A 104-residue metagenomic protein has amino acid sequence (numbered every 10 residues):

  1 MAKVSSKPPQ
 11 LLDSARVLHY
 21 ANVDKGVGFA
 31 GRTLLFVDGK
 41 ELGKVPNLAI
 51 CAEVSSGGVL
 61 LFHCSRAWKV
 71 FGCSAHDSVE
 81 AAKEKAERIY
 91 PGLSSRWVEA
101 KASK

Functional and structural regions predicted by a protein language model:
M1-L42: Negatively charged, low-complexity tracts enriched in Asp/Glu with abundant Ser/Thr
A2-S6, F71-D77: Short, exposed beta-strand "edge-strand" segments with a Pro/Gly-rich flavor and a Y/T-containing core
Q10-L11, L48, L93: Intrinsically disordered, low-complexity segments enriched in proline/serine/threonine
N22, V27, R32, G57 (+2 more regions): Mature, structured domains enriched in cysteine- and short glycine motifs
F36-D38, F62, A82: Solvent-exposed, charged interface segments at domain starts and junctions
L42-F71: Short aromatic-glycine-(Arg/Gly/Cys) micro-motifs in beta-strand/loop hairpins
A75-L93: A short, charged, amphipathic alpha-helix used as a generic interaction element across diverse proteins
L93-K104: Short, Lys/Arg-rich amphipathic alpha-helical interaction segments that bind nucleic acids or acidic protein surfaces
